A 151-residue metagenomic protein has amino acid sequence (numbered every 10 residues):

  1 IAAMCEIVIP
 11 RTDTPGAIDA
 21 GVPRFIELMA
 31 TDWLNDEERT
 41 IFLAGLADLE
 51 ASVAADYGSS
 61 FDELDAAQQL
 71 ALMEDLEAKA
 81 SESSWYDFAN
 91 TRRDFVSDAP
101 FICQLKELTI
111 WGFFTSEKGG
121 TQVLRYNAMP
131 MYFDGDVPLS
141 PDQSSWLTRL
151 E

Functional and structural regions predicted by a protein language model:
I1-A20: Immediate post-signal-peptide N-terminus of mature secreted/exported proteins
A3, I7, R24-E151: Mature-region segments of soluble proteins
